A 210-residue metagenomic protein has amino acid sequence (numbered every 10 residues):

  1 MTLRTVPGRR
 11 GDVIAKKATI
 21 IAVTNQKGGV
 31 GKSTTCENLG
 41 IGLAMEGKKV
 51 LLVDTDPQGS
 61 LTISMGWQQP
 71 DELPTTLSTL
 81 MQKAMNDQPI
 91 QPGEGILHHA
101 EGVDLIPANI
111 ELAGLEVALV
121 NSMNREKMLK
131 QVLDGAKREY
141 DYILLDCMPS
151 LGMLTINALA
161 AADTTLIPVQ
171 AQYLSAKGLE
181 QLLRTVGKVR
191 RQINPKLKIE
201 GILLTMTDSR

Functional and structural regions predicted by a protein language model:
M1-R210: P-loop NTP-binding core
